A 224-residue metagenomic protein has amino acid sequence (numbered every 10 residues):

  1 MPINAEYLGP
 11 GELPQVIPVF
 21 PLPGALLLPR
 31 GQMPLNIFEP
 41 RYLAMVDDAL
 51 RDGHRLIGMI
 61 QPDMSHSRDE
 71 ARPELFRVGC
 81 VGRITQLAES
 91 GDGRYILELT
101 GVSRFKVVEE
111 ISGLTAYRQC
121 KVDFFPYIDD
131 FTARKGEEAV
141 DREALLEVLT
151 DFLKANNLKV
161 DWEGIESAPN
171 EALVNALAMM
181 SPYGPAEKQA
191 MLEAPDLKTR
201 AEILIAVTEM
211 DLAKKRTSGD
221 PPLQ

Functional and structural regions predicted by a protein language model:
M1-V160, A186, L197-R200, A206-Q224: Positively charged
I165-Y183: Core structural elements
